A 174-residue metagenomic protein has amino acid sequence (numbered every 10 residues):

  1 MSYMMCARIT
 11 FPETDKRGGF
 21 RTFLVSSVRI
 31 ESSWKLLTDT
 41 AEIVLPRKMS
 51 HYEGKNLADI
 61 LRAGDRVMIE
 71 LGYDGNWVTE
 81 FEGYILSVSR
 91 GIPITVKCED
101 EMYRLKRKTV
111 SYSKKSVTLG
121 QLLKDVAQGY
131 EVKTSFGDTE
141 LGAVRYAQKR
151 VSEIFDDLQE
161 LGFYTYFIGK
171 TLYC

Functional and structural regions predicted by a protein language model:
M1-R104: Assembly/oligomerization scaffold segments
S2-Y3, I92-M102, K133-C174: Short beta-strand-centered interaction patches in the first periplasmic/extracellular domains of large envelope
D39-T40, E99, Y103-V110, G120-Y146: N-terminal export/assembly leaders
E82, G120-L123, S152-F155: Extracytoplasmic/secreted envelope proteins and their assembly/folding machinery, especially bacterial periplasmic
K114-K115: Glycine- and charge-enriched low-complexity intrinsically disordered segments
